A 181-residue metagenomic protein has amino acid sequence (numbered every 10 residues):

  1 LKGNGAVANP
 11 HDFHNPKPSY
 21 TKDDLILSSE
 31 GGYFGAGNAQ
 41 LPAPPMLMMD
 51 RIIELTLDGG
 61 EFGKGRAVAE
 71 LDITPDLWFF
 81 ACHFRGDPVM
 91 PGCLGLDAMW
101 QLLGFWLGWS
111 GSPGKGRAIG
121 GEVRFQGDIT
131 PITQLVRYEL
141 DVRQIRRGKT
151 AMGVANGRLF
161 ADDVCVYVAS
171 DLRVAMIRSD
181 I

Functional and structural regions predicted by a protein language model:
L1-V89, W109, P113-G114, Q126-T130 (+2 more regions): Non-catalytic linker/capping segments at the edges of enzyme domains
M48-R51, I119-G121, Q134-Y138: Short beta-strand or tight-loop elements that sit immediately N-terminal to catalytic metal-binding acidic residues
G86-D87, M99-L102: Compact, glycine-rich, soluble single-domain proteins
G95, I129-R137: Short nucleic-acid-contacting surface segments enriched for D/E, G, S/T with interspersed K/R
Q101-R124: Conserved short alpha-helical segments that host acidic/polar catalytic motifs at enzyme active sites
